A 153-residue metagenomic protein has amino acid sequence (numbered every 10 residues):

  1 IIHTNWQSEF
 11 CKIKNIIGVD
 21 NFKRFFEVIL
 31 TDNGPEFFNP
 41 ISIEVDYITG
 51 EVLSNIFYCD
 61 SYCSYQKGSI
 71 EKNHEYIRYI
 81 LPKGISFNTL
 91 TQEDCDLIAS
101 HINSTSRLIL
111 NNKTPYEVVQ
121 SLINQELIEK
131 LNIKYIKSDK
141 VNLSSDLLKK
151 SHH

Functional and structural regions predicted by a protein language model:
I1-D20: Active-site beta-loop-alpha junctions of metal-dependent nucleic acid enzymes, especially the RNase H-like/DDE
K14-I17, L81, S106: Short, well-ordered alpha-helical segments in soluble proteins
N21-E27, L81: Short, surface-exposed connector motifs at secondary-structure boundaries
E27-V28, N55: Conserved active-site beta-strand-loop modules that form the wall/rim of enzyme catalytic pockets and either contain
T31-N33, F38, I43-Y47, F57-I80 (+1 more regions): RNase H-like two-metal-ion nuclease catalytic core shared by retroviral integrases and related mobile-element nucleases
K83-H153: C-terminal domain-tail junction helix/linker
